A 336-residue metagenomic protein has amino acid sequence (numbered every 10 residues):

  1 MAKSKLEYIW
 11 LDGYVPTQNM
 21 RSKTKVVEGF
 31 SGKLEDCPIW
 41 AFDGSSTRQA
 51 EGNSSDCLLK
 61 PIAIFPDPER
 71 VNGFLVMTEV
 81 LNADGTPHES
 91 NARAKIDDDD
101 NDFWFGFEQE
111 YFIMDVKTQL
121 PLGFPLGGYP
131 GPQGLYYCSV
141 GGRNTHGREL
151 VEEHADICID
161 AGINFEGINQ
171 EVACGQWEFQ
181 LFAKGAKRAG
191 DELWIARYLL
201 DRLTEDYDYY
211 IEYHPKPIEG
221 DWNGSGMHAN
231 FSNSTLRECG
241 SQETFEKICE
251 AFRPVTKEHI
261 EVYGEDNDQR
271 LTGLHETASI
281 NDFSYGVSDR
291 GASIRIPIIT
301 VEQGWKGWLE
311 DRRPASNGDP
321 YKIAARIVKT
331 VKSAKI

Functional and structural regions predicted by a protein language model:
M1-I336: Glycine-rich, acidic/polar active-site loops that bind/position phosphate-bearing ligands
